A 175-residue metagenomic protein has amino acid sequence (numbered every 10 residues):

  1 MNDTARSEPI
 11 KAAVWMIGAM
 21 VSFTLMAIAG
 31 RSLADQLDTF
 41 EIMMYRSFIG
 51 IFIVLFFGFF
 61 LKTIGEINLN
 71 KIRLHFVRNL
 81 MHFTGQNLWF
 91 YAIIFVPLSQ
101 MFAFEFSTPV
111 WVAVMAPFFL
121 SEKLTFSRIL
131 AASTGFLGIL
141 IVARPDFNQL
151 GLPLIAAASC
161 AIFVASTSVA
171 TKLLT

Functional and structural regions predicted by a protein language model:
M1-V21, I51-V77, F126: Membrane-interface interhelical linkers
E8-A12, T39, M44, I67-K71 (+1 more regions): Juxtamembrane helix-entry segments on the extracytoplasmic side of multipass membrane proteins
M20-I28, L55, N79-N87, P109-V114 (+2 more regions): Hydrophobic/small/kink-forming positions within alpha-helical transmembrane segments of polytopic membrane proteins
L25, L61-S99, I141: Specific transmembrane alpha-helical segments of multi-pass solute transporters/efflux pumps, especially DMT/EamA
I28-R31, T39, V54, Q149-T175: Transmembrane alpha-helical segments that form core, pore/gating elements of small-molecule transporters/exporters
D35-E41, L88-E105: Structural motif at transmembrane-helix junctions in multi-pass transporters
Y91, T108-L130: C-terminal transmembrane-helix exit sites in multi-pass transporters
S127-A143: Hydrophobic transmembrane alpha-helices of multi-pass small-molecule transport proteins
